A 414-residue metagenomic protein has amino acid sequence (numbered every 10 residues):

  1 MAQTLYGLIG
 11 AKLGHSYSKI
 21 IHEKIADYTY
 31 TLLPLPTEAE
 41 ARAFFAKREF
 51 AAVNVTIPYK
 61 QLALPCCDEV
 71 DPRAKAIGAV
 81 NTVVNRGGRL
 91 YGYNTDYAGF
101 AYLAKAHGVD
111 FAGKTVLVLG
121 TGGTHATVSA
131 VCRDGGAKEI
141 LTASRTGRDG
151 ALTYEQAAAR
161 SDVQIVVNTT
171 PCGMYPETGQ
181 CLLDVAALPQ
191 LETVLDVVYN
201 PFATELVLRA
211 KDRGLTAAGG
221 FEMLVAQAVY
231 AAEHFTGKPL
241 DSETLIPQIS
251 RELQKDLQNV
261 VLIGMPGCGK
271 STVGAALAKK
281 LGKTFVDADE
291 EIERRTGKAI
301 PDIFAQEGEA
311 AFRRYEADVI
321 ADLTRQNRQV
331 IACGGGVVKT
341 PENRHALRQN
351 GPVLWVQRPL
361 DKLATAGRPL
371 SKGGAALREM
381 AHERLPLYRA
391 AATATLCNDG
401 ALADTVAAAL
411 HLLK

Functional and structural regions predicted by a protein language model:
A2-H107, P201-A203, R209, R213-T216 (+1 more regions): Phosphate/diphosphate ligand-binding glycine-rich loop within oxidoreductases
G10, G92-Y97, A104, V109 (+2 more regions): Glycine-rich adenosine-cofactor-binding loop
D134-L152, D289-T296: NAD(P)-binding Rossmann-fold cofactor-contacting core
G150-A218, V337-N343: Rossmann-like adenosine-cofactor binding region
V197-Q258, N398: Adenosine-phosphate binding glycine-rich loop
I246-K255, A276, K280, P386-K414: NTP-dependent small-molecule kinase module
E290-R348: ATP-dependent small-molecule kinase phosphotransfer cores that center on conserved nucleotide phosphate-binding segments
Q349-L387, A391-A394: A glycine- and Lys/Arg-enriched "phosphate-lid" helix/loop adjacent to the NTP-binding pocket of small-molecule kinases
